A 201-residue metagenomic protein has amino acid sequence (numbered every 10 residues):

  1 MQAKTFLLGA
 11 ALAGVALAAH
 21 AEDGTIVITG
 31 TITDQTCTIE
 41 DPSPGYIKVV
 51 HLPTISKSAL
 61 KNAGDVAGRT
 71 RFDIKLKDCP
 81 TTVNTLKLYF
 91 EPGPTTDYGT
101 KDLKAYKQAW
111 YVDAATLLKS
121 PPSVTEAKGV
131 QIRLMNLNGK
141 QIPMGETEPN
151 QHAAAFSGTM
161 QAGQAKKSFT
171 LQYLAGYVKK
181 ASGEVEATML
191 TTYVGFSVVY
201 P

Functional and structural regions predicted by a protein language model:
Q2-A3, H20-P201: Mature extracellular/passenger domains of Gram-negative fimbrial/pilin and adhesin proteins
T5-G14: Sec-dependent N-terminal signal peptides
A16-A18: N-terminal signal peptide c-region/cleavage motif recognized by signal peptidases
